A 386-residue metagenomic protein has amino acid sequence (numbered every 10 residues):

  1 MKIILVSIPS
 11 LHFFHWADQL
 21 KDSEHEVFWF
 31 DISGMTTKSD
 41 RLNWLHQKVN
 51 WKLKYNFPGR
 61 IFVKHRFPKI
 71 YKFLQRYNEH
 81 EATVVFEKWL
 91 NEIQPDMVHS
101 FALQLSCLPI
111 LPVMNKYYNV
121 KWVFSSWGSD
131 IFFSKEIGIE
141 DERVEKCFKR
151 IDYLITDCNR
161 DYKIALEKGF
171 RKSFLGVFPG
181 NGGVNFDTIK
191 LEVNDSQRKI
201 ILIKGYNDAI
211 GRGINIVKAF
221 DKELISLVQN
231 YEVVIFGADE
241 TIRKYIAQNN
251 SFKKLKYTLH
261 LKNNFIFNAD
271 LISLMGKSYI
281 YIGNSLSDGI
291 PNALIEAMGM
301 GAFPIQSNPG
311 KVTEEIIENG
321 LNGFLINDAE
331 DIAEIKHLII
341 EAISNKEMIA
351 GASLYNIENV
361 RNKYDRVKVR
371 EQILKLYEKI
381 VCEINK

Functional and structural regions predicted by a protein language model:
S10-F14, E79-T83, V98-Y118: An aromatic- and histidine-rich active-site surface loop
F124-W127, K149-K190, D195: Donor nucleotide-sugar binding/catalytic pocket of nucleotide-sugar-dependent glycosyltransferases
I155, E192-K222, V233-V234: Conserved donor-binding/catalytic core segment of Leloir-type glycosyltransferases
Y245-A269: Nucleotide-activated donor-binding/catalytic signature segment of Leloir-type glycosyltransferases, i.e., the conserved
L286: Aromatic "clamp/platform" in nucleotide-sugar-dependent glycosyltransferases that forms part of the donor/acceptor
F303-S307: Short hydrophobic beta-strand element within catalytic cores of glycosyltransferases and related nucleotide-activated
E314-I340: Change "using UDP/GDP/dTDP sugars" to "using nucleotide sugars
E334, E341, M348-K363, V369-K375: A short, well-ordered alpha-helix in the C-terminal region of glycosyltransferases
